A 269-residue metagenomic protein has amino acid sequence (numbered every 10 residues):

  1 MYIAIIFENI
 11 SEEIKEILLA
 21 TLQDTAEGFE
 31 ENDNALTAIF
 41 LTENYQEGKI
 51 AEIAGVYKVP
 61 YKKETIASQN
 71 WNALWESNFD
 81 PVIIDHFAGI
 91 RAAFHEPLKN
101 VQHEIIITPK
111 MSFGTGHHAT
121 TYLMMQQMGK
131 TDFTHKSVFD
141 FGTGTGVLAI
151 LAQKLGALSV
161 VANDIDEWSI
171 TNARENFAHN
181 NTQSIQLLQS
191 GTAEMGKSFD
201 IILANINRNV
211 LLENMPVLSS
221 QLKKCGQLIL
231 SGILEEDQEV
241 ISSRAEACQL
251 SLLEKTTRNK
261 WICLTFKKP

Functional and structural regions predicted by a protein language model:
Y2-K99: N-terminal auxiliary segments of SAM/dcSAM-dependent transferases
F7, D140, A162, L203 (+1 more regions): Conserved SAM-binding loop
Q23, F133, K223: Short conserved AdoMet
Q23, M125, I150-Q153, M215 (+1 more regions): A structural alpha-helix within SAM-dependent methyltransferase catalytic domains
E27-G28, P60-K62, G89, S159 (+2 more regions): Conserved beta-strand segments of alpha/beta enzyme cores
N72-T134: SAM-dependent Rossmann-like transferase core, predominantly class I methyltransferases with a strong bias toward
M111, T115-M195: Conserved SAM/SAH cofactor-binding pocket of Class I
I165-P269: S-adenosylmethionine
